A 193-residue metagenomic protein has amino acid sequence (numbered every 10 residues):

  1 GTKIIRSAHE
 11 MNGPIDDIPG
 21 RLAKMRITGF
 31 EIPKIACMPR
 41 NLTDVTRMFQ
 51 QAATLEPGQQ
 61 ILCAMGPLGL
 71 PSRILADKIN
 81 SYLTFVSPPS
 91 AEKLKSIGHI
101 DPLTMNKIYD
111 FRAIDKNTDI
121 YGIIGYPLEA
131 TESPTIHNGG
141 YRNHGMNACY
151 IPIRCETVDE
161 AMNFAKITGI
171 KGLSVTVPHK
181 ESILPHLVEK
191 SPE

Functional and structural regions predicted by a protein language model:
T2-N117: Catalytic alpha/beta core domains of metabolic enzymes, predominantly
T118-E193: Phosphate/diphosphate ligand-binding glycine-rich loop within oxidoreductases
